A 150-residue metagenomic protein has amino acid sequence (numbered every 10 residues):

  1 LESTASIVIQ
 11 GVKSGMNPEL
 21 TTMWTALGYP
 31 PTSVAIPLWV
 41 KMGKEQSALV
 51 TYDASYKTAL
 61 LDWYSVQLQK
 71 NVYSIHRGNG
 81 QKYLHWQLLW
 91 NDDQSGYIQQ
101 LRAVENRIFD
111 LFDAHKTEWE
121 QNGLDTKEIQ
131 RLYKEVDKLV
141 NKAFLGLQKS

Functional and structural regions predicted by a protein language model:
L1-S150: C-terminus-biased signal that marks the final domain/tail of proteins
